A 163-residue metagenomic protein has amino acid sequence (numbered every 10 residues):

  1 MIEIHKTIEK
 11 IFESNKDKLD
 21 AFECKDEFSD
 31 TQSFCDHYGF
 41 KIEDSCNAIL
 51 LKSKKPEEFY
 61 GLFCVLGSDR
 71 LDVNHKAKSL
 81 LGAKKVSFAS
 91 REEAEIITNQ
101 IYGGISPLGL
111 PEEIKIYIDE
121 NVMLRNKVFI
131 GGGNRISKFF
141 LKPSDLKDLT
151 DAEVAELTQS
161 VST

Functional and structural regions predicted by a protein language model:
M1-T163: Extended, low-hydrophobicity, polar/charged segments
